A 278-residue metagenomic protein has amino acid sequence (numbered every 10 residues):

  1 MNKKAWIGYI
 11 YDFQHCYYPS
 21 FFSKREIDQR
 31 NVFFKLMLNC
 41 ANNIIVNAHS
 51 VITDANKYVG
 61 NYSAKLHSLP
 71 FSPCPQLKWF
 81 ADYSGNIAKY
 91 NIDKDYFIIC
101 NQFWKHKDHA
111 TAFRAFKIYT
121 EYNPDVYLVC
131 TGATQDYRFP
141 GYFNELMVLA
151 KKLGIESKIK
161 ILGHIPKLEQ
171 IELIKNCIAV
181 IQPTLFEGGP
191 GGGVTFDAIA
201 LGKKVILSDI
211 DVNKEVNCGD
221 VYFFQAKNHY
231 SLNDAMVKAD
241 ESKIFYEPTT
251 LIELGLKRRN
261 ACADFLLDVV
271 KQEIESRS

Functional and structural regions predicted by a protein language model:
M1-S278: Carbohydrate transferase catalytic cores enriched for Leloir-type hexosyltransferases
